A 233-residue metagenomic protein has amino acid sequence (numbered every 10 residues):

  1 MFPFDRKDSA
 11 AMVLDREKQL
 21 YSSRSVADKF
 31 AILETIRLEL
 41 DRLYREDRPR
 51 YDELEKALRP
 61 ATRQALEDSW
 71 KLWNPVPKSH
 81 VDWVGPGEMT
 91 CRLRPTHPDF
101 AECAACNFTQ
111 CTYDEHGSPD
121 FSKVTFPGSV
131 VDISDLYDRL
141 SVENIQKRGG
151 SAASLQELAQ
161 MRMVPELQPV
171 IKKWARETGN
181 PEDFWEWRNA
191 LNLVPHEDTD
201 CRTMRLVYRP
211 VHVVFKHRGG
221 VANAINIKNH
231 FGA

Functional and structural regions predicted by a protein language model:
F2-V194, D198-A233: Nuclease and nuclease-like effector domains acting on nucleic acids or nucleotide cofactors
